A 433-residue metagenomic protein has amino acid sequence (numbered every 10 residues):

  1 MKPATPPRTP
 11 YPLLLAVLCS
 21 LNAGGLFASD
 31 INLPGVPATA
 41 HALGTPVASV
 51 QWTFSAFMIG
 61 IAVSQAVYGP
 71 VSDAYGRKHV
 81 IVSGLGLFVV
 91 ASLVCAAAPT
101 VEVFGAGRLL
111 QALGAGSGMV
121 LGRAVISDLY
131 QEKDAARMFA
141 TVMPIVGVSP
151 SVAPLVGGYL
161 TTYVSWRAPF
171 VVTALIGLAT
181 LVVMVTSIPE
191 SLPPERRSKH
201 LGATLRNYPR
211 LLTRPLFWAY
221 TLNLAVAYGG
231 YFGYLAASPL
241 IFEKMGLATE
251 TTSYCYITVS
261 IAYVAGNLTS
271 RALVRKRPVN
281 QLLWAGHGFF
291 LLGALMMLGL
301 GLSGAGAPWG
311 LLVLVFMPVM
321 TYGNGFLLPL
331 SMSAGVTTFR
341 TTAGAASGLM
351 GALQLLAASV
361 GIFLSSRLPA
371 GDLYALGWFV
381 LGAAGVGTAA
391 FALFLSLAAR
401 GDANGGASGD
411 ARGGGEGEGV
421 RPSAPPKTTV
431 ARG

Functional and structural regions predicted by a protein language model:
K2-R8, P189-Y220: Juxtamembrane intracellular "pre-TM" segments in multi-pass secondary transporters
L13-V47, Y68, Y234-P239: Extracytoplasmic
A42-G44, G76, A97-V103, G114 (+2 more regions): Helix-breaking motifs and short loop linkers at transmembrane-helix boundaries and internal kinks in secondary membrane
V63-E102: Conserved MFS/SLC helix-loop-helix module at the cytosolic interface between two early adjacent transmembrane helices
H79-V94, Q281-M297: Structural signature of the two symmetry-related core transmembrane helices
L87-V94, E102-L110, L311-F316: Paired small-residue
V103, A140-T186: Helix-loop-helix hairpin linking two adjacent transmembrane segments in secondary transporters
G107-V148: Cytoplasmic helix-loop-helix junction between adjacent transmembrane helices in 12-TM secondary transporters
